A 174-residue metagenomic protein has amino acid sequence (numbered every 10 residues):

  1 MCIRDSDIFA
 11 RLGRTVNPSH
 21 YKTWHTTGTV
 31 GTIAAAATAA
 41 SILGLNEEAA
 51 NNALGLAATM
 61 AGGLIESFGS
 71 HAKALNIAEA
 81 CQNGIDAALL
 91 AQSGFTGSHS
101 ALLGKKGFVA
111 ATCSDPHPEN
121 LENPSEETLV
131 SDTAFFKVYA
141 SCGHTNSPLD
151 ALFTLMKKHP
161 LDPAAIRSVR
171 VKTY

Functional and structural regions predicted by a protein language model:
M1-I3: Conserved small/polar residues in nucleotide/adenosyl-binding loops
S6-A10, N51-L54: Hydrophobic core segments within long, regular secondary-structure runs in both alpha- and beta-rich folds
D7-I33: Aromatic-lined, polymer-binding surfaces characteristic of secreted/periplasmic polysaccharide-degrading enzymes
G28, T32, A37-Y174: Functionally critical mobile loop/hinge segments
